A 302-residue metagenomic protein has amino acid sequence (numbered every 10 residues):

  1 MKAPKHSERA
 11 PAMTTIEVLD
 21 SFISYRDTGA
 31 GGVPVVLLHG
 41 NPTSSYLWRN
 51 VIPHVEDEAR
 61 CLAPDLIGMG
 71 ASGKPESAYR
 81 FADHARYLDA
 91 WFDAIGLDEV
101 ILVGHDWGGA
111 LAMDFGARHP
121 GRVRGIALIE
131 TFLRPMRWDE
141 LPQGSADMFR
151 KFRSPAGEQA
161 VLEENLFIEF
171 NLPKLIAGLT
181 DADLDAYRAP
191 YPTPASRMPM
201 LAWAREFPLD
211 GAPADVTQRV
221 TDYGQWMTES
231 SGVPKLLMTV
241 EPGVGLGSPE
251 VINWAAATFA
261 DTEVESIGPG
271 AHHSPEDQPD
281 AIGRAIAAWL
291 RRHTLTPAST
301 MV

Functional and structural regions predicted by a protein language model:
K2-P11, S21-I23, P34, L62 (+5 more regions): Flexible "cap/lid" subdomain of the alpha/beta-hydrolase fold that forms the substrate-access gate
D27-A71, N253-A255: Conserved HGGG/HGGXW glycine-rich cap/lid loop of the alpha/beta-hydrolase fold
S44-S45, A110, A271: A short, glycine- and basic residue-enriched loop/turn that sits immediately adjacent to a domain's principal
S45-R49, M198, R284: Alpha-helical elements of the RecA-like P-loop NTPase motor core of helicases
G270-P279, G283: Catalytic histidine-centered segment of alpha/beta-hydrolase-like enzymes
A288-V302: Generic C-terminal helix-cap and adjacent flexible tail
